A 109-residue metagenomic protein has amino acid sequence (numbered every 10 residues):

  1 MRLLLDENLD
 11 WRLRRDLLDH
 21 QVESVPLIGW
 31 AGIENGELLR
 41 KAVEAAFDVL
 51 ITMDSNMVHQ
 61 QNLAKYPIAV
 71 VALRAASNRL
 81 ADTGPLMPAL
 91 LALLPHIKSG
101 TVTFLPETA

Functional and structural regions predicted by a protein language model:
M1-D48: N-terminal first-folded block
L5-E7, T52, R74: Short beta-strand/turn micro-motifs composed of small residues that flank or help shape donor/cofactor-binding pockets
E7-N8, S55, G84: Alpha-helix N-cap/helix-start capping motif
R14-R15, Q60-N62, D82: Short glycine-/acidic-enriched loop or helix-start segments at secondary-structure transitions that form or flank
D19-V25, Y66-L73: Active-site regions of enzymes building and remodeling cell-envelope glycoconjugates
I28-G29, M57, A76-N78: Short histidine/acidic/glycine/proline-rich micro-motifs that form metal- and phosphate-coordinating active-site loops
V43-N62: Acidic, metal-binding active-site segment of PIN/NYN-like and related structure-specific nucleases
P67-E107: C-terminal structural segments of small proteins and small subunits
